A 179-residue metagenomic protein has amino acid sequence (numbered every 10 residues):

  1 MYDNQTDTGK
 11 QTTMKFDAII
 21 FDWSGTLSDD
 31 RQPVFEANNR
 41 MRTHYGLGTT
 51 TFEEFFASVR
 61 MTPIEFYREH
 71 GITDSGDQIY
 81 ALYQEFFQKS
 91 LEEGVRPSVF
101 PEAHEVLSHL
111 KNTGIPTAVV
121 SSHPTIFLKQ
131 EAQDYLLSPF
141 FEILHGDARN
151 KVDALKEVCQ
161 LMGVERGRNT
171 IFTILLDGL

Functional and structural regions predicted by a protein language model:
M1-F21, R168: Non-catalytic pre-domain segments flanking phosphatase-related domains
F16-H104, T113: N-terminal helical cap/lid subdomain that shapes the substrate entry/recognition surface in HAD-like hydrolases
A18, V152-L179: Conserved Lys-Pro-Asp/Glu-containing loop-to-beta segment of HAD-superfamily phosphomonoesterases, centered on
A37, E65-F66, F127-Q130, A154: Phosphate- and divalent-cation-binding pockets in alpha/beta enzyme and binding domains that engage nucleotide-derived
G48, T73, L137-E142, E165: Conserved H-loop
F52-F56, L137-K151: A short, structured active-site edge motif that brings together acidic residues
S58, P101-E102, H123-P124, R149-N150 (+1 more regions): Short beta->alpha linker loops
A103-A132, L144-D147: Substrate-recognition element of Asp-dependent hydrolases with the DxDx(T/V) motif
